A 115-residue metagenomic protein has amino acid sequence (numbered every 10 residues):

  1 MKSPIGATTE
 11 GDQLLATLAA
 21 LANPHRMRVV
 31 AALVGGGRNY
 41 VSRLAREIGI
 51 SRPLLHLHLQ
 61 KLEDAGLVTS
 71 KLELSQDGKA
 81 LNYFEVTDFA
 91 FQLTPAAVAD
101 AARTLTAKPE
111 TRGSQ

Functional and structural regions predicted by a protein language model:
M1-Q13, G35, E85-Q115: Amphipathic alpha-helical dimerization/coiled-coil segments that flank or bridge DNA-binding/regulatory modules
Q13-S51, E73-Q76, A80-E85: N-terminal helix-turn-helix DNA-binding core of bacterial DNA-binding proteins
L59-Q60: Short, hydrophobic-biased segments on the C-terminal half of alpha helices that form "recognition helices"
G66: Glycine-centered, phosphate/nucleic-acid-interacting loop/turn motifs that mediate DNA/RNA or nucleotide
S70: Short beta-strand "wing" residues that participate in macromolecule-binding interfaces
